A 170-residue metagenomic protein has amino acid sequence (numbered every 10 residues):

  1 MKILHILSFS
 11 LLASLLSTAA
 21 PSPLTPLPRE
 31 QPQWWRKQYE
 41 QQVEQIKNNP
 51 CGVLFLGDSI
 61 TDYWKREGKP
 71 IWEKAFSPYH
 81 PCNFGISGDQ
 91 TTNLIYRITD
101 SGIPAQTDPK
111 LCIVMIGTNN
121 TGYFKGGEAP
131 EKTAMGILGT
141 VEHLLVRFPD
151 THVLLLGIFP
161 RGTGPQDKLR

Functional and structural regions predicted by a protein language model:
M1, I71-H80, I98-R170: Alpha-helical cap/lid subdomain in secreted, periplasmic, or secretory-pathway luminal O-acyl-processing enzymes
M1-L56, I60-K74: N-terminal secretory targeting modules
R36-K37, Q90-Y96: Structural motif
E40-L54, I95-A105, E142-L145: Short amphipathic alpha-helices and their capping/turn segments at secondary-structure boundaries
L54-L56, C82, C112: Conserved beta-strand elements of the Class I
D62-Y63, D89, T121, R161: Active-site loop signature of alpha/beta-hydrolase-fold enzymes
P78-Q90: A short beta-strand-loop structural module common to alpha/beta enzyme folds
